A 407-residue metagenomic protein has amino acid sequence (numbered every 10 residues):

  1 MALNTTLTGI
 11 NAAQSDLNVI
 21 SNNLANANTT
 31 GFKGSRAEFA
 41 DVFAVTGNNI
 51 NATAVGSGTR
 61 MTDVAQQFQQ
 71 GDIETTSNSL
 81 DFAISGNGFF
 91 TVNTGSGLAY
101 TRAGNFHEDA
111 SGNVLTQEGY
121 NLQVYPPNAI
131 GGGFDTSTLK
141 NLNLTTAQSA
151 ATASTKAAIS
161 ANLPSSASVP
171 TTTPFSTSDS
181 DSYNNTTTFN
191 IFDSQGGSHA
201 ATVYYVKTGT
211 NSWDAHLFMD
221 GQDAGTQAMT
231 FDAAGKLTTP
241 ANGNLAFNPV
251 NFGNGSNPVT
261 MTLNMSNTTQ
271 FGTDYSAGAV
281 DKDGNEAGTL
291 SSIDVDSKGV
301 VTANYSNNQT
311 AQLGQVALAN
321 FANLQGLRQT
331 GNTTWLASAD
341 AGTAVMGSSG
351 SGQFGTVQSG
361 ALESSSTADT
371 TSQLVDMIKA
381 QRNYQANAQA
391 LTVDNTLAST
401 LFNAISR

Functional and structural regions predicted by a protein language model:
M1-R36: N-terminal intrinsically disordered, low-complexity, charge/repeat-rich segments that act as generic
A2, N383-Y384: Short, surface-exposed connector motifs at secondary-structure boundaries
I10, Q14-L17, M377, Y384 (+2 more regions): Hydrophobic a/d positions of heptad-repeat alpha-helices that form coiled-coil
N18, A25, V300, A388-Q389: Short, surface-exposed helix/turn micro-motifs that flank interaction/cofactor sites
N23-A27, V45, S365, A404: Structured segments of extracytoplasmic/periplasmic soluble domains in secreted or envelope-associated proteins
K33-D376, A380-N383: Small/polar low-complexity and glycine-rich loop motifs
S35, T400-L401: Short, well-structured active-site flanking segments
T392-L397, A404-R407: Conserved structured catalytic cores and adjacent interaction surfaces of nucleotide-binding/hydrolyzing enzymes
